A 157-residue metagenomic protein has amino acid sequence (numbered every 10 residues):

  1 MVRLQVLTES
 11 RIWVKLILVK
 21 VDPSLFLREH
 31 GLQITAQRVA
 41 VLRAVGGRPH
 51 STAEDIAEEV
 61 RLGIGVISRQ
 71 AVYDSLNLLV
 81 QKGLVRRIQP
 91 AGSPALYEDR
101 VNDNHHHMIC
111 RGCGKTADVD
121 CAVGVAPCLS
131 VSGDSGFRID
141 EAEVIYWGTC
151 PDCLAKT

Functional and structural regions predicted by a protein language model:
M1-V21: Short, intrinsically disordered or compositionally biased N-terminal tails of bacterial proteins
I17-G31: Short, Lys/Arg-enriched N-terminal segment that forms or immediately precedes the first helix of a structured domain
I34-A36, G47-D55: Short capping segments at the starts of secondary-structure elements
V39-A44: Pre-recognition alpha-helix immediately N-terminal to the DNA-recognition helix within helix-turn-helix or winged-helix
D55-R61, V72: A short acidic, leucine-rich amphipathic alpha-helix
V72-K82: Basic amphipathic alpha-helical segments that dock to polyanions
L84-T157: Non-DNA-binding regulatory cores of transcription-related proteins, predominantly C-terminal effector-binding
